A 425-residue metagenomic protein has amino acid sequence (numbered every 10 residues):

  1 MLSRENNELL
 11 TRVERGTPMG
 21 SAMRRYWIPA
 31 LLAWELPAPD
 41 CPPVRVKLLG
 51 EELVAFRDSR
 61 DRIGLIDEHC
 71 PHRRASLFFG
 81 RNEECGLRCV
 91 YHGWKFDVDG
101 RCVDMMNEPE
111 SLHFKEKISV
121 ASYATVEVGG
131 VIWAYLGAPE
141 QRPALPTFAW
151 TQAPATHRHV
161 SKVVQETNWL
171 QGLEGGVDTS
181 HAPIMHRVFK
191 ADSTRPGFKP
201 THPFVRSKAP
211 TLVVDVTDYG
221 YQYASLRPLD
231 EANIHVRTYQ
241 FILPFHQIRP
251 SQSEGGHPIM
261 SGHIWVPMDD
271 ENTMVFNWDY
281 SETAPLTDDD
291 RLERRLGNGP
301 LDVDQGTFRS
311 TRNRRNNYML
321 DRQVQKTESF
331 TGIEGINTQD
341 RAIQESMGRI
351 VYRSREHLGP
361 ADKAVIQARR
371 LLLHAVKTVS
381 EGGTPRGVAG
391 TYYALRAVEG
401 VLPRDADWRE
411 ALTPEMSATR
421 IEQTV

Functional and structural regions predicted by a protein language model:
M1, L32-H159, A209-T211, E231-I234 (+2 more regions): Rieske [2Fe-2S] iron-sulfur-binding domain
M1-R4, W27, V44, P146 (+2 more regions): Membrane-targeting and insertion segments and their boundary/processing signals
M1-W27: A boundary/linker detector
R4, P18, A22, C102-F114 (+1 more regions): Short, charge-rich amphipathic segments
R15, P37-A38, R62, W133 (+1 more regions): C-terminal catalytic domain of Rieske-type non-heme iron oxygenases
P18, L77, K162: Short, flexible, glycine/charge-rich loop motifs used to bind or transfer phosphoryl groups or to couple energy/partner
R24, S119, V126-V128, I259 (+1 more regions): A short, structural micro-pattern
L31-L32, N168: Helix N-cap / beta->alpha transition motif
